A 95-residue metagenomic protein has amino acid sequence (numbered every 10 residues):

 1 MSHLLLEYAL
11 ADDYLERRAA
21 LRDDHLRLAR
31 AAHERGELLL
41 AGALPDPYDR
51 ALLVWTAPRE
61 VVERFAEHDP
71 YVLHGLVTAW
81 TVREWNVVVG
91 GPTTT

Functional and structural regions predicted by a protein language model:
M1-T95: Conserved, structured core segments of small domains
